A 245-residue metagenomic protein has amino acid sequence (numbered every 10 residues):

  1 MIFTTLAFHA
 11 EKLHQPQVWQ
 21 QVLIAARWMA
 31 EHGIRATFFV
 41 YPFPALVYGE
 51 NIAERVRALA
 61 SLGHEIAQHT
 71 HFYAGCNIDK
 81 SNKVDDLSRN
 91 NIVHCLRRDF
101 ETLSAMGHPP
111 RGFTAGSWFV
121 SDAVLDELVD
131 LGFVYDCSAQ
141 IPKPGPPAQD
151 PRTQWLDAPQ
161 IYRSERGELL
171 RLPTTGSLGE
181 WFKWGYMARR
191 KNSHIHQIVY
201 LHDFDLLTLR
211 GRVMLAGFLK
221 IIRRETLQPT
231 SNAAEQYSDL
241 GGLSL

Functional and structural regions predicted by a protein language model:
M1, M29-T37, A188-L245: C-terminal domain-boundary segment and adjacent tail
M1-W28: N-terminal regions that are enriched for targeting/export leaders and immediately downstream pro/stem segments
A7-H9, T37-Y41, A67-H69, F113-G116 (+4 more regions): A cross-family glycoside hydrolase active-site/sugar-binding cleft signature
E11-Q20, F39-A53, A74-I78, T114-D122 (+4 more regions): Acidic-and-aromatic substrate-binding clefts and catalytic sites of carbohydrate-active enzymes
I24-E31, E50-G63, M214-I222: Catalytic-core regions built around general acid/base machinery
I34-S121, P144-G145, I198-V199: Metal-dependent polysaccharide deacetylase catalytic core of the NodB/CE4 family, i.e., the active-site-bearing domain
G112-I198: Active-site-adjacent pocket scaffolds in enzyme catalytic domains
